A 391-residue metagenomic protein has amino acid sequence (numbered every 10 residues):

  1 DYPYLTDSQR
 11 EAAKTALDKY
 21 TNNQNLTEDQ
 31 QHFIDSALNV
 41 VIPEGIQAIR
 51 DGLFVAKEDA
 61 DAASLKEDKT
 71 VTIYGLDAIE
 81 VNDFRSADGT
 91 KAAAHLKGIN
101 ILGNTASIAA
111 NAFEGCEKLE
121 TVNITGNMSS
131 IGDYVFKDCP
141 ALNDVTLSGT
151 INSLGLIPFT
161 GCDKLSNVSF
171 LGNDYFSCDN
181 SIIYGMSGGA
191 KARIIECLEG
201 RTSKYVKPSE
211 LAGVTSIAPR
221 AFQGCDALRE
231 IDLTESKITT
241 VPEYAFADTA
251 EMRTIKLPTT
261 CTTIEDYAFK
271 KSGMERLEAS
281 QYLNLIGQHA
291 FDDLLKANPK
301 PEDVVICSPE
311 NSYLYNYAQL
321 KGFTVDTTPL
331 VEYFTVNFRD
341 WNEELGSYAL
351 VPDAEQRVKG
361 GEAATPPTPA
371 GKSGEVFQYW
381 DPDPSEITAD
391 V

Functional and structural regions predicted by a protein language model:
D1-A37, L350: Beta-rich interaction/scaffold domains
D1-L5, L171, N337-V358: Short, solvent-exposed loop/edge segments of extracellular or virion-exposed proteins
A13, L17-Y20, I183, A318 (+2 more regions): Extracellular/surface recognition and adhesion modules
Q30-F33, I46, E386-V391: Short, intrinsically disordered, charge-balanced linker/junction segments flanking boundaries in proteins
D35-A48, E58-I79, T90-S107, C116-S130 (+10 more regions): Structural signature of tandem-repeat unit edges
G52-L53, A110-A112, D133-V135, L156-P158 (+4 more regions): Consensus positions within tandem repeat domains that build extended binding/scaffold surfaces
T160, E362-A389: Surface-exposed interfaces of beta-sheet-rich extracellular modules
L320-G322: Short, structured coil segments at secondary-structure junctions
